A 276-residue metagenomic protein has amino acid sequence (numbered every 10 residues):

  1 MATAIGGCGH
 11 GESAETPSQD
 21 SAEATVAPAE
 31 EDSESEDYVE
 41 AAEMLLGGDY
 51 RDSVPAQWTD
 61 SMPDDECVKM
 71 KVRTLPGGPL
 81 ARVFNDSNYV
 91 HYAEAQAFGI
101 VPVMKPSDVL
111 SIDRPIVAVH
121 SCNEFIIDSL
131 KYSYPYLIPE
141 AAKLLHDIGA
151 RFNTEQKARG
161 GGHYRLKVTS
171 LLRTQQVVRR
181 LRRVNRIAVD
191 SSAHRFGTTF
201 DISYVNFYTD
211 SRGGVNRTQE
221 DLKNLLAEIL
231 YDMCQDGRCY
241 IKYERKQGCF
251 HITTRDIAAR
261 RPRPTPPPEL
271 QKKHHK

Functional and structural regions predicted by a protein language model:
I5-G7: C-terminal motif of bacterial Sec signal peptides marking the signal peptidase cleavage site
H10-L145, Q156, R255-R261, Q271-H275: Extracytoplasmic cell-surface/polysaccharide-interacting catalytic and binding patches
L130, Y134-L145, L171, S192-R195 (+1 more regions): Solvent-exposed, acidic/flexible segments
A142-G149, R165, V178-R182, K223-A227: Extracytoplasmic/secreted envelope proteins and their assembly/folding machinery, especially bacterial periplasmic
G149-R159, L172, L230-G237: Sec/Tat-exported extracytoplasmic proteins
G161-V178: Acidic helix-start/capping segments at beta-turn-to-alpha-helix junctions
Q175-D190: Charged, often glycine-rich, active-site loop that binds/positions anionic groups
V189-K276: Catalytic cores and adjacent binding grooves of peptidoglycan-active enzymes
